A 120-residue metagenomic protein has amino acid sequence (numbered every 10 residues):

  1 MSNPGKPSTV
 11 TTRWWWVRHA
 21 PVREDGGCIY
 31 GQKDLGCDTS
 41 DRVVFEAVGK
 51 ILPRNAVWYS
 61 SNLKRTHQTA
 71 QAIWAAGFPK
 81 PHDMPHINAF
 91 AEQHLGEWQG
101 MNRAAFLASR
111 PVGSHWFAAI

Functional and structural regions predicted by a protein language model:
N3-P81: Active-site-proximal alpha-helix that buttresses catalytic centers in soluble enzyme cores
D34-G36, A76-I120: Phosphate-handling substructures
